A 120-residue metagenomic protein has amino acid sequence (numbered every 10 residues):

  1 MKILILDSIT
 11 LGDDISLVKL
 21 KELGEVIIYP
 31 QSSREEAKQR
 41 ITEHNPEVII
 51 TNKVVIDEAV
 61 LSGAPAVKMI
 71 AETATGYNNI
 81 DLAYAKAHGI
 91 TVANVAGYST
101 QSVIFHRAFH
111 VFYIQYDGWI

Functional and structural regions predicted by a protein language model:
M1-V48: N-terminal glycine-/charge-rich "phosphate-binding" loop or analogous flexible N-terminal tail
E47-I120: Phosphate/diphosphate ligand-binding glycine-rich loop within oxidoreductases
